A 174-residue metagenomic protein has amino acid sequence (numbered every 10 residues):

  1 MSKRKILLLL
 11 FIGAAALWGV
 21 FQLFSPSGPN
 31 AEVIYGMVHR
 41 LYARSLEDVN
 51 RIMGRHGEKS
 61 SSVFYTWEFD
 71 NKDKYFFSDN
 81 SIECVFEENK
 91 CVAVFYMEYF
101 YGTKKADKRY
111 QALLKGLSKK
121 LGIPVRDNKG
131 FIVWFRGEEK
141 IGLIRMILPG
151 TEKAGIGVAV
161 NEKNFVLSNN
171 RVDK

Functional and structural regions predicted by a protein language model:
S2-I123, K163-K174: Short helix/turn-capping signatures at newly exposed starts of structured segments
S62-F69, N128-R136: Short linear loop/turn motifs
Y96-Y101, I132, E139-K174: An acidic-aromatic pocket/loop used at catalytic or ligand-binding sites
I123-D127, I141-G142: Substrate-binding/catalytic groove segments of enzymes that remodel or degrade extracellular structural polymers
